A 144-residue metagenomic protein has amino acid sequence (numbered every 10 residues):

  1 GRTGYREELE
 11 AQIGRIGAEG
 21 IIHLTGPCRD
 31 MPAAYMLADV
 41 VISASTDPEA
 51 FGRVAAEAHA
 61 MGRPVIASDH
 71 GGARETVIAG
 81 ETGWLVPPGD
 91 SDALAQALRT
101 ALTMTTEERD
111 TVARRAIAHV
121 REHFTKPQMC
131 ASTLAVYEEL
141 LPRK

Functional and structural regions predicted by a protein language model:
G1-E7: Glycosyltransferase donor-sugar binding loop
E7-G26: Nucleotide-activated donor-binding/catalytic signature segment of Leloir-type glycosyltransferases, i.e., the conserved
P27-C28, A34-A38, R53: Short alpha-helical donor nucleotide-sugar binding micro-motif in glycosyltransferases
M36-A50, R63: Acidic donor-binding loop of glycosyltransferase active sites
P64-A67, V77: Short hydrophobic beta-strand element within catalytic cores of glycosyltransferases and related nucleotide-activated
A79-G80, W84-S91, T100-T106: Conserved acidic donor-binding segment of nucleotide-sugar-dependent glycosyltransferases
T100, E107-H123, S132-A135: A short, well-ordered alpha-helix in the C-terminal region of glycosyltransferases
K126-K144: C-terminal alpha-helical cap of glycosyltransferases
